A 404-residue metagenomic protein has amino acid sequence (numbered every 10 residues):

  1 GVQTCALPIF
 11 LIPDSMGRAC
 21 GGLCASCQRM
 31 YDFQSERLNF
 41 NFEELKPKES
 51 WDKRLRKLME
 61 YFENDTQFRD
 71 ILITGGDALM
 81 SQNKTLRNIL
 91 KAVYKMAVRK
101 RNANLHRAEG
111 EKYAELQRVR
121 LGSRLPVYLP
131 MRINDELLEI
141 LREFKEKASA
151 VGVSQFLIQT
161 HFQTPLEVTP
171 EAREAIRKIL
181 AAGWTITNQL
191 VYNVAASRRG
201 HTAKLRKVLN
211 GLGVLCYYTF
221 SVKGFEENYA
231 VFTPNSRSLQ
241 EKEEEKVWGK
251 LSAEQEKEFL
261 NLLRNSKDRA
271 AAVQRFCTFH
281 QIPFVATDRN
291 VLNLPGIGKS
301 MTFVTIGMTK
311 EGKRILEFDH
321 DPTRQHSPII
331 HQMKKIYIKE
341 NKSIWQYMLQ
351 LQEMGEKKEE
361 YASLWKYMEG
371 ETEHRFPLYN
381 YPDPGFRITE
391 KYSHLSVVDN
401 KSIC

Functional and structural regions predicted by a protein language model:
T4-L7: Short, small-residue-biased leader/transition segments that mark boundaries at the very start of proteins
I12-Y31: Local cysteine-cluster metal-coordination motifs and their immediate loop/turn environment, predominantly Fe-S cluster
R29-F40: Iron-sulfur (Fe-S) cluster-binding segments and ferredoxin-like electron-carrier domains, especially [2Fe-2S]
E43, E49-E60: Active-site glycine-rich loop that binds ribose-phosphate moieties when present
L55-E63, G76-L251: Conserved AdoMet/S-adenosylmethionine-binding subsite of the radical SAM
A203-C404: Auxiliary Fe-S-binding modules of radical SAM enzymes
